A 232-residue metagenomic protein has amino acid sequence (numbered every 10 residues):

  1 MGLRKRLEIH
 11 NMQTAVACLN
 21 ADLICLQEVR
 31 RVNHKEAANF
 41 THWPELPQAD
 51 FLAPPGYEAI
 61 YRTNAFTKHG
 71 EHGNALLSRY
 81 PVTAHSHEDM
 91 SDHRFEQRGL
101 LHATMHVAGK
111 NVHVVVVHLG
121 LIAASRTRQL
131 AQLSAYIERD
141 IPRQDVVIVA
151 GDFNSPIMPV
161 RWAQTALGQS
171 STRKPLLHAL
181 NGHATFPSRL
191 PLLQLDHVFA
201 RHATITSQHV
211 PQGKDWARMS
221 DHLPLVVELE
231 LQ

Functional and structural regions predicted by a protein language model:
M1-P54, F66-E71, E230-Q232: N-terminal, active-site-proximal structural segment of metallo-dependent hydrolase catalytic domains
G2, R31-H34, T67-G70, I122-S125 (+2 more regions): Active-site environment of divalent metal-dependent phosphoester hydrolases
I24-Q27, I60-T63, I148-D152, A179-L180: Active-site neighborhood of phospho(di)ester-bond hydrolases with catalytic His/Asp-centered motifs
Y57-M90: Catalytic-core segment of enzymes that process non-peptidic bonds
K68-H69, H93-Q97, A123-S125, W216-M219: Solvent-exposed loop/turn segments connecting transmembrane beta-strands in outer-membrane beta-barrel proteins
H72-N74, S78-T83, E96-V116, L229-Q232: Beta-strand-turn-beta hairpins that frame and shape the catalytic cleft of phosphate-ester-processing enzymes
H87, A135-I148, S155-Q232: Metal-dependent phosphoester-hydrolase catalytic domains
K110-D140, V147-V149, F153-P156: Active-site beta-loop-alpha substructure in enzyme catalytic cores, prototypically the cysteine-centered nucleophile
